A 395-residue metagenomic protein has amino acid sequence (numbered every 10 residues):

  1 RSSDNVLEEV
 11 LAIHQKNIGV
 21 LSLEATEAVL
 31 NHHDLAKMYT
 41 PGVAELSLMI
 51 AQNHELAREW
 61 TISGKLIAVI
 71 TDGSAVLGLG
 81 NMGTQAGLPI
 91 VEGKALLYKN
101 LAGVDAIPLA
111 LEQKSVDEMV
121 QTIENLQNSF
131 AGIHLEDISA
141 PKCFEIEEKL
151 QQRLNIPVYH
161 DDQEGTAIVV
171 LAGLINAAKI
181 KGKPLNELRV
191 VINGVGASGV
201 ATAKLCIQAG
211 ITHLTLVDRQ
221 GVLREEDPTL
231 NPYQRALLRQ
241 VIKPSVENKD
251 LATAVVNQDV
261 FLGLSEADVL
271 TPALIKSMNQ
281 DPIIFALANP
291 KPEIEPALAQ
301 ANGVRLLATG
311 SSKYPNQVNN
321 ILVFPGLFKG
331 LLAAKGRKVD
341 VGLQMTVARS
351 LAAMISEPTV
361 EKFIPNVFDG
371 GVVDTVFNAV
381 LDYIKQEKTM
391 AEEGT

Functional and structural regions predicted by a protein language model:
R1-I156, Y383: N-terminal ligand-binding/catalytic initiation module
R58-S63, K99-N100, N125-Q127, Q151-Q152 (+6 more regions): Solvent-exposed alpha-helices and their adjacent loops that cap or buttress functional pockets in soluble metabolic
L77, T84-A102, H160, I168-E266: Glycine-rich phosphate/diphosphate-binding loop of Rossmann-like nucleotide-binding domains
P108, H134-D137, V158-D161, I192 (+4 more regions): General beta-strand structural signal in soluble alpha/beta enzymes
R153-V169, I284-N289: Short, acidic/small-residue loops that bind anionic groups at enzyme active sites
D161, A286-G394: Adenosine-phosphate binding glycine-rich loop
R235-L306, S312-K313: Rossmann-like adenosine-cofactor binding region
